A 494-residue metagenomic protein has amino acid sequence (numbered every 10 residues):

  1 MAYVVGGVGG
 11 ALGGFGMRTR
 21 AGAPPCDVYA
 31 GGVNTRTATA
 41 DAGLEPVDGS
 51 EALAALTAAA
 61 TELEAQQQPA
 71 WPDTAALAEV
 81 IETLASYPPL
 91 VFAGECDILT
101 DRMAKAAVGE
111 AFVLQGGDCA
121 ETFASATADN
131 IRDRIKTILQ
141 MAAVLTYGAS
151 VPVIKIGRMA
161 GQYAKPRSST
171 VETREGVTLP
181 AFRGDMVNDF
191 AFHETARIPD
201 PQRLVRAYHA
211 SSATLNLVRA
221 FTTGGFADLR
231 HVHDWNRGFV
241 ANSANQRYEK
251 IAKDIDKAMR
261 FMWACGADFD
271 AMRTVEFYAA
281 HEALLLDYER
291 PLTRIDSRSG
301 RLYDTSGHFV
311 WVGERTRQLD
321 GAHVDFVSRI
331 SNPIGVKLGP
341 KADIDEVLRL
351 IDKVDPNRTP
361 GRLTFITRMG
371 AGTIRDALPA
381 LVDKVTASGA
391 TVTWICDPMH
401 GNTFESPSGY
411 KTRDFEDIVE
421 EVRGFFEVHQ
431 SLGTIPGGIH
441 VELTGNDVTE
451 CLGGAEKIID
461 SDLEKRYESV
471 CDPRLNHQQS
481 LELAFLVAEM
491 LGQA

Functional and structural regions predicted by a protein language model:
M1-G10: Extreme N-terminal basic, low-complexity initiation segments that serve as generic localization/processing leaders
Y3, G16, A23-Y29: Short, positively charged and aromatic/hydrophobic N-terminal segments
A11-L12, A21-A23: Compositionally biased, low-complexity flexible segments
G31-N188: Long, contiguous, compositionally biased segments that the model treats as domain-scale units
I98-T100, D320-H323, L350, P379-L381: Glycine-rich, charged/polar anion/phosphate-binding loops that engage phosphate groups from diverse ligands
A120-E121, S125-G370, R413, E421 (+3 more regions): Active-site-facing alpha/beta catalytic cores
P356, R362-W394, H400-T449: Non-transmembrane, aqueous-exposed alpha-helical and coiled segments at domain scale
